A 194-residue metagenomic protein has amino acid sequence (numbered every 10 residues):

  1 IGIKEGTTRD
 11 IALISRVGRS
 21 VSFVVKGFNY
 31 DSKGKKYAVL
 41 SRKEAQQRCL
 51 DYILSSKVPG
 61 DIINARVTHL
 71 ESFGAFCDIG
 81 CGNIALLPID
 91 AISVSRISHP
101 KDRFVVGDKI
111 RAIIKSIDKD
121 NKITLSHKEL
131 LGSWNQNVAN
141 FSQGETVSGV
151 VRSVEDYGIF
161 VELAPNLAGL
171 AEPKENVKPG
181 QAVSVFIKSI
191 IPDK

Functional and structural regions predicted by a protein language model:
I1-K194: Single-stranded RNA-binding regions, centering on S1/OB-family and related RNA-binding modules
